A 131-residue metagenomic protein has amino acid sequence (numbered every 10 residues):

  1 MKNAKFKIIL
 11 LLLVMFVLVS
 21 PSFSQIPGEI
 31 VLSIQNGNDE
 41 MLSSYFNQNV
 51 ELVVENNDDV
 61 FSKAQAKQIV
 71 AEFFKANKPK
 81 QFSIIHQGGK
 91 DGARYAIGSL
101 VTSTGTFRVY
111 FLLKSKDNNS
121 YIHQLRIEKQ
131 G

Functional and structural regions predicted by a protein language model:
M1-P27: Bacterial Sec-dependent N-terminal signal peptides
Q25-N38: Short, aromatic-enriched amphipathic alpha-helices that serve as compact interaction elements
G28, F46-Q81: Short solvent-exposed beta->alpha transition segments
M41-S43: Solenoid-repeat scaffolds in large eukaryotic assemblies
F46-Q48, N56-D58, H86-G88, S99-T102 (+2 more regions): A mature extracytoplasmic/lumenal domain signature
Q68-T106: Surface-exposed, charged secondary-structure patches
T106-G131: Short beta-strand edge/turn micro-motifs at domain boundaries
